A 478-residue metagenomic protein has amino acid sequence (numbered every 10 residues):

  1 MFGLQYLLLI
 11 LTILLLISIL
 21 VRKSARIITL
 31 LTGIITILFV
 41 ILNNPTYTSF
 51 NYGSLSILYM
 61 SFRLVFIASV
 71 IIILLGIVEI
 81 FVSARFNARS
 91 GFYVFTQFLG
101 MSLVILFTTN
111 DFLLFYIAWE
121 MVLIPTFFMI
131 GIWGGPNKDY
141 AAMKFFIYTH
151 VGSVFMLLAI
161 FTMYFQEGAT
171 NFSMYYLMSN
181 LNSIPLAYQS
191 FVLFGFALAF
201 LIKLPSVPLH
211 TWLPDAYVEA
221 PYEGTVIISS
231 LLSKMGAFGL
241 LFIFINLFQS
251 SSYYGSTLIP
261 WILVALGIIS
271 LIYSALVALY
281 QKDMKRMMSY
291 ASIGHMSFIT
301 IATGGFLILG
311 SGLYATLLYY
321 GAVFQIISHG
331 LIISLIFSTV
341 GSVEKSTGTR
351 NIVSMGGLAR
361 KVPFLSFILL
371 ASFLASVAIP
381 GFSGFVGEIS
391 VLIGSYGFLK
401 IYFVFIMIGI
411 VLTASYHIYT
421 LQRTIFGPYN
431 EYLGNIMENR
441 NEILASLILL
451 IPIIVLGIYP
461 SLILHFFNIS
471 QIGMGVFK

Functional and structural regions predicted by a protein language model:
M1-L11, F62-I73, F112-P125, Q189-F200 (+1 more regions): Structural signature of hydrophobic alpha-helical transmembrane segments
M1-V94, N468-G473: Transmembrane helix-loop-helix hairpins at membrane boundaries of multipass inner-membrane proteins
L15-I17, I80, M101-I105, F128-M129 (+7 more regions): Alpha-helical transmembrane segments of multipass membrane proteins
K23-I34, N87-F98, L113-Y116, G134-F155 (+6 more regions): Membrane-interfacial loop-to-helix junctions in multi-pass inner-membrane proteins
T46-Y59, V154-H210, D215, L240-I259 (+5 more regions): Juxtamembrane/interfacial segments at transmembrane-helix boundaries in multi-pass membrane proteins
I57-L114, P136, L198-A199, S229 (+3 more regions): Helix-loop-helix module between adjacent transmembrane segments
F95-F98, L103-L106, N110-I184, V277-T349: Alpha-helical multi-pass transmembrane bundles of energy-transducing inner-membrane proteins
V207, I333-T339, Y402-M437: Predominantly late transmembrane helices and immediately cytosolic-facing juxtamembrane segments
